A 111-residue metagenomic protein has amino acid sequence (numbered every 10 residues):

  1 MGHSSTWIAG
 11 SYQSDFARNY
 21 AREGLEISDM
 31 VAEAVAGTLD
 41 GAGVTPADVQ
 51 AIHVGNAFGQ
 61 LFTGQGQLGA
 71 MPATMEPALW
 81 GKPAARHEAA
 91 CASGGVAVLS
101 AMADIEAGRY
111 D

Functional and structural regions predicted by a protein language model:
M1-D40, P46, S93-D111: Conserved beta-strand-centric core segments of catalytic alpha/beta enzyme folds
G2, G59-D111: Conserved catalytic cysteine-centered active-site region of acyl-thioester-dependent Claisen-condensing enzymes
G24-L25, F58-Q60: N-terminal start-of-chain detector that recognizes signal peptides and the immediate post-cleavage beginning
T45-A51, K82-P83: Short acidic capping loops at alpha-helix termini that bridge into adjacent secondary structure
I52-A57: Acidic helix-start/capping segments at beta-turn-to-alpha-helix junctions
